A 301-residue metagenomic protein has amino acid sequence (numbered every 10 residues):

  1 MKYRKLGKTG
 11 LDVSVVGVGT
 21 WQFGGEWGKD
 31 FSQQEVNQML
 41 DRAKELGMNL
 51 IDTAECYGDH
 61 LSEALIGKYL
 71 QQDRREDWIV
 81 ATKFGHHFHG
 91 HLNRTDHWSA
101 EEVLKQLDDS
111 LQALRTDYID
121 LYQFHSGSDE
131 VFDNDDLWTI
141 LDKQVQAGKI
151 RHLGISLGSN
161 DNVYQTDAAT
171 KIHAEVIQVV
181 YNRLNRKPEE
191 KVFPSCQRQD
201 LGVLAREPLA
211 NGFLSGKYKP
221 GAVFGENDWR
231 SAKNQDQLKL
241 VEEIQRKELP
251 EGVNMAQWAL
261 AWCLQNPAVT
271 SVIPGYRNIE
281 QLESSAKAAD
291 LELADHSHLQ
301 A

Functional and structural regions predicted by a protein language model:
M1-W78: N-terminal binding-site loop/beta-alpha segment at the start of enzyme catalytic domains that lines or forms
L6, V18, V36, A43 (+12 more regions): Conserved, mostly hydrophobic/aromatic
K8-G10, Y69-I79, L111-R115, V145 (+1 more regions): Acidic (Asp/Glu)-rich catalytic clusters
Q22-Q34, H89-L104, D129-E130: Active-site mouth loops of central-metabolism enzymes
D30-A43, W98-L114, N160-A168: Short, acidic/polar
D73-W98: Structural motif corresponding to the early beta-alpha repeats
L111-E130: Active-site groove signature of glycoside hydrolases
G127-A301: Beta/alpha (TIM)-barrel catalytic core signal, keyed to glycine-rich beta->alpha loops juxtaposed to Asp/Glu that bind
